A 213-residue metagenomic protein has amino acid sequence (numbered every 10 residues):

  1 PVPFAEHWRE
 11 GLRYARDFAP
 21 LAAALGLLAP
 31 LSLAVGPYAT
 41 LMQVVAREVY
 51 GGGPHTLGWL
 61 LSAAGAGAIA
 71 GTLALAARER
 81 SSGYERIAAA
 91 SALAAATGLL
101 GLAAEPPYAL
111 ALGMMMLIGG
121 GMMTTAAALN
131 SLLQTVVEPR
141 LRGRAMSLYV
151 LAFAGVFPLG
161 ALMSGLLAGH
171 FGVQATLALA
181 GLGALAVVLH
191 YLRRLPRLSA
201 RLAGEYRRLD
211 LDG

Functional and structural regions predicted by a protein language model:
P1-W8: Short, membrane-interfacial amphipathic segments enriched in basic
R9, R16, P30, M42-G213: C-terminal transmembrane bundle of multi-pass solute transporters/carriers
A15-G26: Membrane-interface helix starts
L25-A29, L33: Short, conserved alpha-helical segments within structured domains
V35-T40: Extracytoplasmic gate region of multi-pass secondary transporters
